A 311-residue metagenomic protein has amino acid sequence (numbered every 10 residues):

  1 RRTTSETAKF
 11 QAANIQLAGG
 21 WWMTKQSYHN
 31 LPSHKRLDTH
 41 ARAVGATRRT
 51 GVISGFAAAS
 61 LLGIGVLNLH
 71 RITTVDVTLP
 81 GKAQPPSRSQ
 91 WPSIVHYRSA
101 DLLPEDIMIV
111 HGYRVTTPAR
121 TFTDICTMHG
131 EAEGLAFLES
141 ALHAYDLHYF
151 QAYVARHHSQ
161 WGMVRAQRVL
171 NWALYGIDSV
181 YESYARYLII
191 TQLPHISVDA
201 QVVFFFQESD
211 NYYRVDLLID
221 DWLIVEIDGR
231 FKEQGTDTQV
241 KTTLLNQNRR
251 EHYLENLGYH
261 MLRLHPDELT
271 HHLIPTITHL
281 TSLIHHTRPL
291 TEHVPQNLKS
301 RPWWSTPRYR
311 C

Functional and structural regions predicted by a protein language model:
R1-W161, H285, E292-C311: Short gly/ser-rich loop at a beta-strand->alpha-helix junction or flexible surface loop bordering the NTP-binding
R2, Y145-C311: Surface segments flanking catalytic/ligand-binding clefts of nucleic-acid enzymes
